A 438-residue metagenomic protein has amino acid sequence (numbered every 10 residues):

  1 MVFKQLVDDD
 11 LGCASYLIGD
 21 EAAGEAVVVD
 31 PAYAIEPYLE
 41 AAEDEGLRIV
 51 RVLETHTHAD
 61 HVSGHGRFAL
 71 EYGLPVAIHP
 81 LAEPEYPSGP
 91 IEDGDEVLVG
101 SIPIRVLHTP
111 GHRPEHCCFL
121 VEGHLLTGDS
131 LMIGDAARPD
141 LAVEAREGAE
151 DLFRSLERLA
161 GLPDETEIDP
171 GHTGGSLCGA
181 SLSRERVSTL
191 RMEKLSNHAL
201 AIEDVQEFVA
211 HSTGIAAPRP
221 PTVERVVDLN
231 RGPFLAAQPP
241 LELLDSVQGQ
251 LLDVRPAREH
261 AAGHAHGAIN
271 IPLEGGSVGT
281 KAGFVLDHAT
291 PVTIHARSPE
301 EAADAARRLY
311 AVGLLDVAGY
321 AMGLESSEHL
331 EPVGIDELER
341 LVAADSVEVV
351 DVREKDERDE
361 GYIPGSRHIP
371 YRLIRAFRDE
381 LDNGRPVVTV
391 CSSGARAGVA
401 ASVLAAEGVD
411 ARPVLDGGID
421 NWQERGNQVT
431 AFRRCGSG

Functional and structural regions predicted by a protein language model:
M1-R48, C118-G128, I133-G134: Conserved beta-strand hairpin/beta-sheet module of binuclear metal-dependent hydrolase folds, prominently
F3-L6, Y16-L17, E96-V121, L125 (+1 more regions): Core dinuclear metal-dependent hydrolase active-site scaffold
I18, D30, H56, F68 (+8 more regions): Divalent metal-coordination and catalytic microenvironments
G24, P103, R113-P218: Metallo-beta-lactamase
V28-V29, R48-H58, A77-L81, H108-G111 (+4 more regions): Active-site neighborhood of phospho(di)ester-bond hydrolases with catalytic His/Asp-centered motifs
Y33-A77: Active-site metal-binding motif and surrounding structural segment of the metallo-beta-lactamase
A77-P80, E85-D95: Glycine/small-residue-rich loop that forms an oxyanion/phosphate-binding "nest" at active or ligand-binding sites
R138, A142, R191-D228, G232-L235 (+3 more regions): Rhodanese-like catalytic fold shared by cysteine-dependent sulfurtransferases and DSP/PTP-type phosphatases
